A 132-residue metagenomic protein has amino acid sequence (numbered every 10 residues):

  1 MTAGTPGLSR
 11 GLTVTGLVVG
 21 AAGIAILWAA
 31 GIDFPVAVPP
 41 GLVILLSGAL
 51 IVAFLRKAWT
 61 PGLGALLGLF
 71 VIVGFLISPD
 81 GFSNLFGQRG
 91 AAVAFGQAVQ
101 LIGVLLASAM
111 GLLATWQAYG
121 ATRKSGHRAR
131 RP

Functional and structural regions predicted by a protein language model:
M1-I32: N-terminal signal-anchor transmembrane alpha-helix
M1-T5, A118-P132: Short, charged juxtamembrane terminal tails flanking transmembrane helices
R10-L12, G103-S125: Membrane-water interface at the C-terminal end of transmembrane alpha helices
L12-V19, L63, F95-I102: Physicochemical signature of membrane-embedded alpha-helices that form the seven-helix bundle of GPCRs, emphasizing
V19-I26, I44-A49, L67-I77, G103-L113: Membrane-embedded alpha-helical transmembrane segments of multi-pass integral membrane proteins
G23-L42, V73-I102: Membrane interfacial helix motifs at helix-loop boundaries and amphipathic/re-entrant anchors
A29-A30, F54-L55, Q117: Helix-loop junctions at the membrane-solvent interface of multi-pass transporters, primarily the C-terminal
I51-A65: Membrane-helix interface "capping/anchor" motifs
